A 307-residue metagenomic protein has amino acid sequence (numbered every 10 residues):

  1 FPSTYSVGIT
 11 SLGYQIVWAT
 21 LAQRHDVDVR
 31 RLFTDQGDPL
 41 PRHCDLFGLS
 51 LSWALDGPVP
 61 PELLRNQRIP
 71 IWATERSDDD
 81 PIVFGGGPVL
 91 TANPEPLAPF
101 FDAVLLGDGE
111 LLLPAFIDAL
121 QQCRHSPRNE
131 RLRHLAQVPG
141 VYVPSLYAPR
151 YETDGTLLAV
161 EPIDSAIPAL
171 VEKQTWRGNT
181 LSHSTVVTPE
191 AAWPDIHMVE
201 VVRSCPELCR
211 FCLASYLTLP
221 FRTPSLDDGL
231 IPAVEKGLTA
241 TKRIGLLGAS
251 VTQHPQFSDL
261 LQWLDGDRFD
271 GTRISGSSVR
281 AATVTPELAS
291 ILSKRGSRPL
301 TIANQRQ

Functional and structural regions predicted by a protein language model:
F1-Q23: A short, flexible N-terminal coil/short beta segment enriched in small residues
P2, S6, R150, D154-M198: N-terminal [4Fe-4S]-dependent radical SAM core
Y5-G8, A19, A54-D56, T91-N93 (+8 more regions): Flexible loop/turn segments at secondary-structure boundaries
I16-D28, G266-F269: Short helix-loop-beta junction
D26-Q36: A short beta-strand-loop structural module common to alpha/beta enzyme folds
T34-P162: Glycine-rich beta-alpha loop elements in corrinoid/cobalamin-binding modules across cobalamin-dependent enzymes
A191-L226: Canonical Radical SAM [4Fe-4S] cluster-binding loop centered on the CxxxCxxC motif and its immediate flanking residues
L230-Q307: Conserved SAM/AdoMet-binding glycine-rich loop
